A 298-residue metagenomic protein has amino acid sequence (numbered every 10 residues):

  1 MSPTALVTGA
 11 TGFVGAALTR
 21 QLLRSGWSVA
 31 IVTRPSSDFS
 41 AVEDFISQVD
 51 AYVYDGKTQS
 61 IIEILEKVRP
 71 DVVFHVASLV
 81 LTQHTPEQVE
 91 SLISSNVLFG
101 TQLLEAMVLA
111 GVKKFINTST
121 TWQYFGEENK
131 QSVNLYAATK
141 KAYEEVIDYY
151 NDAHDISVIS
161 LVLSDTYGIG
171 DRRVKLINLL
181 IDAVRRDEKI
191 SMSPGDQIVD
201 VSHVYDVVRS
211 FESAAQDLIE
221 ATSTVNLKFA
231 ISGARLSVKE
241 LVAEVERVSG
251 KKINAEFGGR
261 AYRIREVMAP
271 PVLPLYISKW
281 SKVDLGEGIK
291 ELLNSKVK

Functional and structural regions predicted by a protein language model:
A5-S25: N-terminal Rossmann NAD(P)H-binding glycine-rich loop of SDR-like oxidoreductase domains
T8, V32, V73-A77, F115-T121 (+1 more regions): SDR active-site strand-loop-helix element
W27-S37: Conserved glycine-rich Rossmann-like NAD(P)H-binding loop of the short-chain dehydrogenase/reductase
V53-S95, E127: NAD(P)H-binding glycine-rich loop region in Rossmannoid oxidoreductase-like domains and their noncatalytic homologs
H75, L98-Y136: Conserved Rossmann-fold NAD(P)-dependent oxidoreductase catalytic core, especially the SDR/UDP-sugar
L79-Q83, S119-E128, S164-Y167: Active-site segment of SDR-like NAD(P)-dependent oxidoreductases
L135, K141, E145-V199, V204-E212 (+1 more regions): NAD(P)-dependent short-chain dehydrogenase/reductase
E188, M192-K298: C-terminal substrate-binding subdomain of Rossmann-fold SDR/epimerase-dehydratase oxidoreductases
